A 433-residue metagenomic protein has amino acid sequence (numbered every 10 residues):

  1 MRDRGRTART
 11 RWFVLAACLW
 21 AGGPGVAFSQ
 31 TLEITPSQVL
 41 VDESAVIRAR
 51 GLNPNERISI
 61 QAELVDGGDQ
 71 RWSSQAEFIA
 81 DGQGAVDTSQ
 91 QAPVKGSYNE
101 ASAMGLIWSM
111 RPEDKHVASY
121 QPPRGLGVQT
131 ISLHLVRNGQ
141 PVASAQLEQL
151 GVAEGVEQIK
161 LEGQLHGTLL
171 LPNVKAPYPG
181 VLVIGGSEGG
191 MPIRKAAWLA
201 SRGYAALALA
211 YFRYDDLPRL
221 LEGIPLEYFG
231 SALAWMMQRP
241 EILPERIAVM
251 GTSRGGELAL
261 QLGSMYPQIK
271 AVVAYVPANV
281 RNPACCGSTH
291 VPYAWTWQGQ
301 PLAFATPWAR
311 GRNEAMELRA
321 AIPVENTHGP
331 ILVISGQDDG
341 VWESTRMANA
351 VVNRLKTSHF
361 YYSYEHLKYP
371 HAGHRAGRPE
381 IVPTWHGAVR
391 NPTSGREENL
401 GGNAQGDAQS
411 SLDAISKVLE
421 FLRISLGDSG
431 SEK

Functional and structural regions predicted by a protein language model:
E33-L40, A45-R57, D69-S74, I79-D81 (+1 more regions): N-terminal cap/lid segment of alpha/beta-hydrolase-fold proteins
E100, G105, D114-N138: Short, aromatic- and glycine-rich surface loops/edge beta-strands on solvent-exposed regions
Q164-L165, A176-Q238, E245, P283-G287 (+2 more regions): Cap/lid segment of the alpha/beta-hydrolase catalytic domain
H166-P177, G185-S187, A320-V324, I424: Short beta-strand-to-loop junctions in surface cap/lid or active-site-entrance loops
G189-R194, G230-E317, W342-R346: Primarily recognizes the serine-hydrolase "nucleophile elbow" in alpha/beta-hydrolase and SGNH/GDSL folds
T327, V333-S335, D339: Short beta-strand/loop motif that positions the catalytic acidic residue of the alpha/beta-hydrolase fold
D338-W342, G373-R375: Acidic catalytic loop of the alpha/beta-hydrolase fold
N349, T357-K433: C-terminal catalytic histidine-bearing segment of alpha/beta-hydrolase fold enzymes
